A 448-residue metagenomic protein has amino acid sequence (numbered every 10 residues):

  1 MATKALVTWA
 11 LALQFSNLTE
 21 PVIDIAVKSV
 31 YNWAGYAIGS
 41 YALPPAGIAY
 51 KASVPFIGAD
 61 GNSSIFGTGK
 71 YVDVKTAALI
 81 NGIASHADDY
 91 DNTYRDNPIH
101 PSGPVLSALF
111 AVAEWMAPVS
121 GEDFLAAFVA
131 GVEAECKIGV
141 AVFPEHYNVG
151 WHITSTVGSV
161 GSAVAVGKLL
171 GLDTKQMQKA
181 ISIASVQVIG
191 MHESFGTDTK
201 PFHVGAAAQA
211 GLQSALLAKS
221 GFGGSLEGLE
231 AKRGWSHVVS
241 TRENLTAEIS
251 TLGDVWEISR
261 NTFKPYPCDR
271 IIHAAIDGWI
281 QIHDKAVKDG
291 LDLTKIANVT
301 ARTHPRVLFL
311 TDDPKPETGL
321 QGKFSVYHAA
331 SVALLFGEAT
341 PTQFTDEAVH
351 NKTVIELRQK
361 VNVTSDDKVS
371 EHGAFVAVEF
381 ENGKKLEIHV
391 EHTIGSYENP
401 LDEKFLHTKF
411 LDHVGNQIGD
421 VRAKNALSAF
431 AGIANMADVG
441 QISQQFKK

Functional and structural regions predicted by a protein language model:
M1-I99, G196-A210, L216-K448: Terminal-appendage/accessory-domain detector
G39-S40, L109-M116, A163-L169, A215-L217 (+2 more regions): Well-ordered alpha-helical scaffold segments within catalytic/enzyme domains
L79-E122, A126, A130-A134, I138: Function-dense linear segments that define catalytic or interfacial modules in macromolecule-processing proteins
G103-A111, V157, G161-A165, A274-D277 (+1 more regions): Short amphipathic alpha-helical face segments that pack within enzyme cores and frequently flank/anchor catalytic
A113-Q213, S225-K232: Glycine-rich, mobile lid/loop segments that gate access to catalytic sites or pores
